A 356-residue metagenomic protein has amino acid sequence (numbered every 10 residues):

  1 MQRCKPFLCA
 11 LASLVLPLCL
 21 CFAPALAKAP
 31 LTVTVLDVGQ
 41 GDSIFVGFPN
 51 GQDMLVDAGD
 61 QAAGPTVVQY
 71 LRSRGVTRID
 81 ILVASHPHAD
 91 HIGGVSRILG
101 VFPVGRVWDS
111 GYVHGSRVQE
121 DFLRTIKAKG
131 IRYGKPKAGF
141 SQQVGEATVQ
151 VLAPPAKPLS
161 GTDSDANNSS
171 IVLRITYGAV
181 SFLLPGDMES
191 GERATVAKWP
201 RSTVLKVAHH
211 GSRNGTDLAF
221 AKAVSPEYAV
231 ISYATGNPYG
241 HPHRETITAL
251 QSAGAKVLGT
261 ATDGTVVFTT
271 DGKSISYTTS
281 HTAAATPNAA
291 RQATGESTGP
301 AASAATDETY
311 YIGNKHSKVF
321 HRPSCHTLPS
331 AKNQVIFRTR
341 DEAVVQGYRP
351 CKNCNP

Functional and structural regions predicted by a protein language model:
Q2-R3, F7, F22-A305, T327 (+2 more regions): Non-globular, low-confidence helical/coil segments that flank catalytic cores
A10-C21: Bacterial N-terminal signal peptides
A12-L14, K318, V344-G347: Residue-level signal for mature regions of secreted extracellular proteins and peptides
N50, H316-S317, E342: Residue-level recognition of short loop/turn positions
R117, F320, F337-R338: A broad, structural micro-motif
D307, N314, A343: Immediate flanking context of iron-sulfur cluster ligation sites
Y311-S330: Short aromatic-glycine-(Arg/Gly/Cys) micro-motifs in beta-strand/loop hairpins
H326, S330-P356: Compact, charge-rich alpha-helical regulatory domains located at protein termini
